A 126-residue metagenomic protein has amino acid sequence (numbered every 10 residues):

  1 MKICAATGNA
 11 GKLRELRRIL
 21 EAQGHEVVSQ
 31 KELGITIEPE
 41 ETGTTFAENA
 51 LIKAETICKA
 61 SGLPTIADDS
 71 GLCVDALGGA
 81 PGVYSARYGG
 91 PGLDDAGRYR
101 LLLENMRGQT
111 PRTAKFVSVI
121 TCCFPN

Functional and structural regions predicted by a protein language model:
M1-C4, A10-S29, L33-N126: Anionic-ligand binding patches
